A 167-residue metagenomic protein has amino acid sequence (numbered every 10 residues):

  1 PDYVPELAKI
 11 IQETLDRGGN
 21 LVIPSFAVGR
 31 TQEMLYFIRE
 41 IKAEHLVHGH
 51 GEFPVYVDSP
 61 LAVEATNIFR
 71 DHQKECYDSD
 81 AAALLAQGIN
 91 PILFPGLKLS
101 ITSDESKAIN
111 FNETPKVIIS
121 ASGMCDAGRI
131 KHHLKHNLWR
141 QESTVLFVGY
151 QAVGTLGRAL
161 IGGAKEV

Functional and structural regions predicted by a protein language model:
P1-V167: Acidic/His-rich, metal-assisted hydrolase cores and their charged scaffolds
